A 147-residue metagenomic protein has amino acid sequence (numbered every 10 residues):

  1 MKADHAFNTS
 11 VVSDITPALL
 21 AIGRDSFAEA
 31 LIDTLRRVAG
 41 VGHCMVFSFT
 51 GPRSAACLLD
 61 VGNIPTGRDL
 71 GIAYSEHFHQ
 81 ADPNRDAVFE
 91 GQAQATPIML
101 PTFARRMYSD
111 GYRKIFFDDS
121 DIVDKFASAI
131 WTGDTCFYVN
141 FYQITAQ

Functional and structural regions predicted by a protein language model:
K2-A6, S10-A146: Regulatory input/activation interfaces that engage signals or partners
